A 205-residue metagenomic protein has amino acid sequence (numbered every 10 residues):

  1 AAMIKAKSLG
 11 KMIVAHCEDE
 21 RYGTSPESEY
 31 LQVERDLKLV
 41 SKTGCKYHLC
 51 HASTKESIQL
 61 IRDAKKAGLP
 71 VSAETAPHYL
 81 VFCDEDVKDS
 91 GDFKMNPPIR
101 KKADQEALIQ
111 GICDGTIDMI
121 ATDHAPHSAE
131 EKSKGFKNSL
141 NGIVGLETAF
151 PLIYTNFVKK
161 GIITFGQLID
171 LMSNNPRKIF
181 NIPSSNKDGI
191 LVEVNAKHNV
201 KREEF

Functional and structural regions predicted by a protein language model:
A1-I120: Histidine/acidic residue-rich metal-binding segments in metalloenzymes
V14, I182-P183, R202-F205: Short, intrinsically disordered, charge-balanced linker/junction segments flanking boundaries in proteins
H16, V192-N195: Residue-level recognition of conserved beta-strand edge/terminus positions
D19, S53, P126, A196-H198: Flexible, active-site-proximal loop/turn residues at the rims of small-molecule/cofactor binding pockets and catalytic
E27-G44, G111-D114, M119-I120, A125-E193: His/Asp/Glu-enriched, well-ordered alpha-helical/loop segment that forms or immediately abuts the divalent-metal
A76-H78, G142-I143, A196: Short, acidic/turn-prone active-site loops that include or flank metal/cofactor- and phosphate-binding residues
D84-D86, G91, I99, A103 (+4 more regions): Solvent-exposed, flexible loop/coil residues
F93, F136-K137, N199-F205: Short, surface-exposed loop/helix-turn segments at secondary-structure junctions that function as lids/hinges flanking
